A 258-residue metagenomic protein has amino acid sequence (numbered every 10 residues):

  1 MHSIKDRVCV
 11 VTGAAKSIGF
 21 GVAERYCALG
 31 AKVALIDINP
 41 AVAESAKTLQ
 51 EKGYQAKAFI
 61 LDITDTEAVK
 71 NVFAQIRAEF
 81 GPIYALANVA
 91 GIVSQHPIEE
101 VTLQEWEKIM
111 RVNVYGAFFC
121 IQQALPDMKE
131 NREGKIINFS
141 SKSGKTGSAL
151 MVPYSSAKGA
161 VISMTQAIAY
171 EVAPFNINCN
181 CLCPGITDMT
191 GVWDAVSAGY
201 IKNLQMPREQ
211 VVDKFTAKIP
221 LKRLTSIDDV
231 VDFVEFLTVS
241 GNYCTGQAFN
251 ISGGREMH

Functional and structural regions predicted by a protein language model:
V8, A15-K16: Conserved glycine-rich cofactor-binding loop
A87, A173, N178, C244-G246: Short, small/polar-rich loop/turn modules that mediate ligand/substrate recognition or access, typified
P97-I98, E105-E107, F215: Substrate-binding pocket helix/loop in short-chain dehydrogenase/reductase
F118, E133, R223-I251: C-terminal substrate-recognition "lid" of short-chain dehydrogenase/reductases
I121, A157, T165: Active-site helix of classical SDR
P126, Y170-E171: Alpha-helical segment proximal to the catalytic Tyr-Lys
S141: Residue(s) in the substrate-gating loop at a strand-loop-helix junction that position the organic substrate next
